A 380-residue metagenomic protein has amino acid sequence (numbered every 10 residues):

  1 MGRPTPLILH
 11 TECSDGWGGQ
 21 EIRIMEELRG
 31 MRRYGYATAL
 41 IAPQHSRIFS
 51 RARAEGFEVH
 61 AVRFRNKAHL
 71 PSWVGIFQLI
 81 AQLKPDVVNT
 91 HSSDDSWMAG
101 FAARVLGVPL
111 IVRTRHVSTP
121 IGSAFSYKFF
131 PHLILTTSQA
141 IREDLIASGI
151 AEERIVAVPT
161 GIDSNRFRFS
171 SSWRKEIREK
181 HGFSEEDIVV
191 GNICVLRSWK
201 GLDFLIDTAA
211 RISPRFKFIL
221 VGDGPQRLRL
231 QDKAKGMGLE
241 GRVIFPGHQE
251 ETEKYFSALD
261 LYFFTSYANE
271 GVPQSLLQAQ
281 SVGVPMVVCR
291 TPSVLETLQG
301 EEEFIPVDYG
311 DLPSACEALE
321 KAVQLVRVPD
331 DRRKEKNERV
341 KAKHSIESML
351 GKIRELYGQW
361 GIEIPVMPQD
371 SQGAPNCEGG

Functional and structural regions predicted by a protein language model:
G18-R29, I188, N192-R211, P225-Q231 (+2 more regions): A conserved mid-protein helix/loop that constitutes part of the nucleotide-sugar donor-binding site
L40-A42, P285-V288, L295: Short hydrophobic beta-strand element within catalytic cores of glycosyltransferases and related nucleotide-activated
R104-Q139: A conserved, positively charged/aromatic
P131-W173, P368, N376-G379: Donor nucleotide-sugar binding/catalytic pocket of nucleotide-sugar-dependent glycosyltransferases
R168-F183, V326-V328, K334-N337: A short helix/loop element that forms part of the nucleotide-sugar donor recognition site in Leloir-type
Q226-R229, L239-Q249, Y255, I305-P306: Active-site donor-binding acidic/aromatic loop of nucleotide-activated sugar and phosphosugar transferases involved
R242, S257-G271, V284: Acidic donor-binding loop of glycosyltransferase active sites
G300-P313, A322-R327: Conserved acidic donor-binding segment of nucleotide-sugar-dependent glycosyltransferases
